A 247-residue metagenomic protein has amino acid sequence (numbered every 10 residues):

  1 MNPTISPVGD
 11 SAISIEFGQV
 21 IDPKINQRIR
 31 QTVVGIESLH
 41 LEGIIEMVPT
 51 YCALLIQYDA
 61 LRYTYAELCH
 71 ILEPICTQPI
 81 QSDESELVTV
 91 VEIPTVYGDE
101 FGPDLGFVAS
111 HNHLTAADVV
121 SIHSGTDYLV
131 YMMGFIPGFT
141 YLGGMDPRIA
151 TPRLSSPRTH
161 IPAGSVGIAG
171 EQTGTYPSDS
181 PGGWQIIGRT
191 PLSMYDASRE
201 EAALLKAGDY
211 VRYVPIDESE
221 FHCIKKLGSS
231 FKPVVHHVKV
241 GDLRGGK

Functional and structural regions predicted by a protein language model:
M1-K247: Glycine-rich active-site loops that engage anionic ligands at enzyme catalytic sites
